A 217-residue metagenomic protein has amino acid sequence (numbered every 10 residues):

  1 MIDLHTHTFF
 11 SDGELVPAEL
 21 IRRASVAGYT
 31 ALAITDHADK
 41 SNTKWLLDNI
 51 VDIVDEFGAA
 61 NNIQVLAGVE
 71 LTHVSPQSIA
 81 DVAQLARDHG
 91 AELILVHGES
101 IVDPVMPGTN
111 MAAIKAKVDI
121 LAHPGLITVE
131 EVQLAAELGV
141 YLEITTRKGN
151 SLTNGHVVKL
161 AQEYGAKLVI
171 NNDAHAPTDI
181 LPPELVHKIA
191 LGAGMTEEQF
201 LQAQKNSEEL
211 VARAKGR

Functional and structural regions predicted by a protein language model:
I2-T6, D103, M111-A122, I127-R217: Charged catalytic cores and adjacent phosphate/nucleic-acid-binding surfaces used for phosphate/nucleic-acid chemistry
T6, S25-L32, D39, D52-V65: Non-catalytic interaction surface on structured domains
H7, A38, E70-T72, E99 (+2 more regions): Catalytic metal-binding/acid-base residues of hydrolase active sites
F9-W45: Metal-associated gating/positioning segment near the N- to mid-region
L15, E19, W45, Q77 (+5 more regions): Conserved active-site and cofactor/substrate-binding residues in soluble primary-metabolism enzymes
E19-L20, N49-V51, L138, V186-K188: Glycine-rich, phosphate-binding/catalytic loops in enzymes
S25-V26, R87, I114, Q162: Non-catalytic positions within long, well-ordered alpha-helices that form the structural scaffold/packing of enzyme
T43-I144, L152-G155, A212-R217: Extended substrate/RNA-proximal surfaces in nucleic-acid metabolism proteins
